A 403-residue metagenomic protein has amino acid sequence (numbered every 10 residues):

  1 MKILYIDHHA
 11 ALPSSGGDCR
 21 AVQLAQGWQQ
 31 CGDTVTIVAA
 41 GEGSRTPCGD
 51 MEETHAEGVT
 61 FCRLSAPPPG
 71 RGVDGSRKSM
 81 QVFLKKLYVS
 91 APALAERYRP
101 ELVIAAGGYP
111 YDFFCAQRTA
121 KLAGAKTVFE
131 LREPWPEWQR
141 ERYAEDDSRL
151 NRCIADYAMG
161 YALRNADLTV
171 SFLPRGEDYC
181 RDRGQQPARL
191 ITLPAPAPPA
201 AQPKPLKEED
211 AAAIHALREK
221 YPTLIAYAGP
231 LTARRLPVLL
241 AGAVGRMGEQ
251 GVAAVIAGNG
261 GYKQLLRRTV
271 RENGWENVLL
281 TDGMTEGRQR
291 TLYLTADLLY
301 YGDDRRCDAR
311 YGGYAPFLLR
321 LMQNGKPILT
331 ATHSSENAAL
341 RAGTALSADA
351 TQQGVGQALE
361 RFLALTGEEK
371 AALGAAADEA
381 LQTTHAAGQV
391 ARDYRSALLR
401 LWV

Functional and structural regions predicted by a protein language model:
M1-E53, E57: N-terminal subdomain of nucleotide-sugar transferases
L4, V170, A213-R235, A241-V244: Conserved donor-binding/catalytic core segment of Leloir-type glycosyltransferases
A39, R149-D210, L280-T281: Donor nucleotide-sugar binding/catalytic pocket of nucleotide-sugar-dependent glycosyltransferases
V89-P92, F114, R118-L122, W135-E137 (+1 more regions): Membrane-proximal helix-turn-helix segments that form the acceptor-binding/catalytic region of lipid-linked
R235, G287-T291, Y300-L319, L329-L340: Nucleotide-sugar-dependent
Q264-R288: Nucleotide-activated donor-binding/catalytic signature segment of Leloir-type glycosyltransferases, i.e., the conserved
A342-Q353, F362-G367: Conserved acidic donor-binding segment of nucleotide-sugar-dependent glycosyltransferases
A350, G367, A371-L399: A charged, aromatic-enriched C-terminal amphipathic alpha-helix characteristic of glycosyltransferases across folds
